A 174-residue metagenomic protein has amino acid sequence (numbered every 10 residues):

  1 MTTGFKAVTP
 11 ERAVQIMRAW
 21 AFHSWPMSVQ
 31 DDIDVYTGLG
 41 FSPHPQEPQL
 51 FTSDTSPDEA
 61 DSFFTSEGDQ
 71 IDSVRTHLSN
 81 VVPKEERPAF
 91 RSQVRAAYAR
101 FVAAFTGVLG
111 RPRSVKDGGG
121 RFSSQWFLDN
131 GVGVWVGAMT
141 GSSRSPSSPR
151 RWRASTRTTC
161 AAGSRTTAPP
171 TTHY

Functional and structural regions predicted by a protein language model:
M1-G120, G131-G133, A138-Y174: Short helix/turn-capping signatures at newly exposed starts of structured segments
